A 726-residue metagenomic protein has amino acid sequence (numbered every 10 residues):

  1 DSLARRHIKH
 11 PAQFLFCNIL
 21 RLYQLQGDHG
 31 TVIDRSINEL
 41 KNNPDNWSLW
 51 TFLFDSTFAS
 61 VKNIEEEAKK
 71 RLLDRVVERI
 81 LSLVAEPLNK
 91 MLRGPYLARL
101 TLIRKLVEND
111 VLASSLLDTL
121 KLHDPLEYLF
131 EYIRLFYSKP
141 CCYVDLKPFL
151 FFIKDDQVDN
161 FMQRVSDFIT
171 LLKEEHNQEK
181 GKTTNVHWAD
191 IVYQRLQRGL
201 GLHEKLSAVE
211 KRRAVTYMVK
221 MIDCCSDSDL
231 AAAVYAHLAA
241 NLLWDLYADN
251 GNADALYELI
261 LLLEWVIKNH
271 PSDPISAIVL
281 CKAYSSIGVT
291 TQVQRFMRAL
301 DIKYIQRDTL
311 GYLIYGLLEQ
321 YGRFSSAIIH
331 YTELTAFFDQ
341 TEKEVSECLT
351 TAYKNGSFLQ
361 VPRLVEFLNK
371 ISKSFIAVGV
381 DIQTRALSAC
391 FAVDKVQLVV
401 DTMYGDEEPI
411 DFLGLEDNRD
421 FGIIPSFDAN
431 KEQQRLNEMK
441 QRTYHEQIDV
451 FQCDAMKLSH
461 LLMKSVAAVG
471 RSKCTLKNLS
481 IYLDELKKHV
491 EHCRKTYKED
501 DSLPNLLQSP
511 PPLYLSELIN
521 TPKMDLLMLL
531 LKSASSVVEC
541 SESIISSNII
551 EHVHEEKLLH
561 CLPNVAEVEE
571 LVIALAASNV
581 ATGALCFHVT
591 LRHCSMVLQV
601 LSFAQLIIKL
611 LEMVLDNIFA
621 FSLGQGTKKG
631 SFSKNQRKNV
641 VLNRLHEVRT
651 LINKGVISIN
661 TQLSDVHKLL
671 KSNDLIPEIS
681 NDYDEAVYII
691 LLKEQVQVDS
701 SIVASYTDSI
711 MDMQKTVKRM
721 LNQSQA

Functional and structural regions predicted by a protein language model:
D1-I260, R307-A726: Non-TPR docking regions that flank or precede TPR/alpha-solenoid scaffolds in eukaryotic proteins
L259-V266, M297: Active-site-adjacent structural elements in folded domains
I287-L317: Catalytic binding pocket for nucleotide-activated donors in carbohydrate/polymer assembly enzymes
